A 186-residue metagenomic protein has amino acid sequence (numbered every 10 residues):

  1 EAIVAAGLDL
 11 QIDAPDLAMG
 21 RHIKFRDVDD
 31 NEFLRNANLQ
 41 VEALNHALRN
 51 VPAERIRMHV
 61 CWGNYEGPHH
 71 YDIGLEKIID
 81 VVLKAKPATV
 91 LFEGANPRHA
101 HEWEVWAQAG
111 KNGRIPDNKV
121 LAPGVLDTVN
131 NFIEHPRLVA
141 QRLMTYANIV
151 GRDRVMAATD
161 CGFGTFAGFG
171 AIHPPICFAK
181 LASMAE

Functional and structural regions predicted by a protein language model:
E1-E186: Domain-level signal for soluble alpha/beta catalytic cores
